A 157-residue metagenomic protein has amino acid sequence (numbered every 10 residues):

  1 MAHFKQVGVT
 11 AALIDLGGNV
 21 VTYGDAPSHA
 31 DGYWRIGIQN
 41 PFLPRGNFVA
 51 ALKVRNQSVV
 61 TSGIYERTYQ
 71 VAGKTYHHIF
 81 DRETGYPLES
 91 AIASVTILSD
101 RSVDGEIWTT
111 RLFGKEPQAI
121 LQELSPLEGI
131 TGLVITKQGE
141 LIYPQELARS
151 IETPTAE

Functional and structural regions predicted by a protein language model:
M1-E157: Mature catalytic core of soluble alpha/beta enzymes
